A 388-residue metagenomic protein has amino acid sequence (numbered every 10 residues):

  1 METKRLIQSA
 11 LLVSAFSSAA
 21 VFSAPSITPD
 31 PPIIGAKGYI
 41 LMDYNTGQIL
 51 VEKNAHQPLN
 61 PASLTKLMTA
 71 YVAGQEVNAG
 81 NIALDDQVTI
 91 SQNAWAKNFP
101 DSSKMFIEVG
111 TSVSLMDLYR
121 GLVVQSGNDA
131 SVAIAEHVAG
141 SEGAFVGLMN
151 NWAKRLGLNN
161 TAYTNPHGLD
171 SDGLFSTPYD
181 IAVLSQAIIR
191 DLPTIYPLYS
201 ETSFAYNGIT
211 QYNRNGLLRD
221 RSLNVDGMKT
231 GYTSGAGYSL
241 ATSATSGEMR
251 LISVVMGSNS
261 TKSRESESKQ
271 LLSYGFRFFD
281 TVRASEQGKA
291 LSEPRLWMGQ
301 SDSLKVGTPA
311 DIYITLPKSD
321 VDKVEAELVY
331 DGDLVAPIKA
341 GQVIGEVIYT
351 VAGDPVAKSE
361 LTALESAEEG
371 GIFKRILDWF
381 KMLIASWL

Functional and structural regions predicted by a protein language model:
M1-A10: Bacterial N-terminal signal peptides that target proteins for export
T3, P61, L115, E369-I376: Structural motif marking the loop-to-transmembrane transition
S9-S18: Bacterial N-terminal signal peptides
S17, N81, E142, Y206-N207: A short hydrophobic/aromatic micro-motif that marks alpha-helical segments and, especially, helix-coil
F22-A182, Q186-L192: Active-site-adjacent loops and short helices of periplasmic peptidoglycan-processing enzymes
L158-A162, D170-L388: Domain-terminus/edge residues, biased toward the C-terminal soluble/receptor-binding domains of extracytoplasmic
